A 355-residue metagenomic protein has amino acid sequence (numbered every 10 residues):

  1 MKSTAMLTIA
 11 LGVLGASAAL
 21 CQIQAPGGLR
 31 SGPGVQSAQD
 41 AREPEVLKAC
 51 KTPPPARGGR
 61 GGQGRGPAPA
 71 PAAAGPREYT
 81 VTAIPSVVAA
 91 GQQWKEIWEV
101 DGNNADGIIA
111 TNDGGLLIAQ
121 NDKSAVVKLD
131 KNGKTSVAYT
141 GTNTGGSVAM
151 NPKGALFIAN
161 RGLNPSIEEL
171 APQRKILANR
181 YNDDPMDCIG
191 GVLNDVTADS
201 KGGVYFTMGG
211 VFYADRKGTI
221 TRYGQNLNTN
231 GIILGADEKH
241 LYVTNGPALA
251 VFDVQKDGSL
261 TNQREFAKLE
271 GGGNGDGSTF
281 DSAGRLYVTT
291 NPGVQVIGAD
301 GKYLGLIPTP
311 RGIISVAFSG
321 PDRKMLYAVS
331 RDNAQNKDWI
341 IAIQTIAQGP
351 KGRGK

Functional and structural regions predicted by a protein language model:
M1-I9: Bacterial N-terminal signal peptides that target proteins for export
T8-A18: Bacterial N-terminal signal peptides
Q22-K355: Sequence-structural signature of mature extracellular/luminal beta-sheet repeat domains, prominently beta-propellers
